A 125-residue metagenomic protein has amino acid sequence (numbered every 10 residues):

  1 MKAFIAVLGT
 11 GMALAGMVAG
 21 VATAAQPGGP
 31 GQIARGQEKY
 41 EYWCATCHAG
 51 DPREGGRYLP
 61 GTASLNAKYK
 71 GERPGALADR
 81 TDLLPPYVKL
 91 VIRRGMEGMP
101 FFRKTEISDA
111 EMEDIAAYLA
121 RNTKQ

Functional and structural regions predicted by a protein language model:
M1-P30, T123-Q125: N-terminal export/targeting leaders of redox proteins
P30-G31, Q37-A76, L90, G98 (+1 more regions): Periplasmic/extracellular electron-transfer cofactor-ligation site, primarily the c-type cytochrome heme-c attachment
K70-L83, Y87-N122: Axial heme c-ligation environment in periplasmic c-type cytochrome domains
